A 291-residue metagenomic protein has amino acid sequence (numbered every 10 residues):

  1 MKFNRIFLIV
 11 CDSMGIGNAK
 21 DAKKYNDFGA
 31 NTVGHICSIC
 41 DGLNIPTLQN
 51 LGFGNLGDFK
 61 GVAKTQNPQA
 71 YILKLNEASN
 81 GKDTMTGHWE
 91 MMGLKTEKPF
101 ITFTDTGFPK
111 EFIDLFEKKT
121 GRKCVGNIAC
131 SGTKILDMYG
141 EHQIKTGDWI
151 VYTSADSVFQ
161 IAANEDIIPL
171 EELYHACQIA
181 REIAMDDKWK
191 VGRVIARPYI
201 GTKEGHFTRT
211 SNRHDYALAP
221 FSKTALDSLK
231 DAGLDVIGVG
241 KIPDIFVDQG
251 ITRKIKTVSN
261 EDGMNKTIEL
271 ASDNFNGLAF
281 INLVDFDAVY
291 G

Functional and structural regions predicted by a protein language model:
F3-G17, M91, L229, G277-Y290: Beta-strand elements within well-structured catalytic alpha/beta cores of enzymes that handle phosphate/sulfate esters
S13-G147, Y152-N164, I168, R197 (+1 more regions): Active-site nucleophile/metal-coordination loop of metallo-enzymes that catalyze phosphate/sulfate and related
H35, G87-E90, L115, M138 (+4 more regions): Alpha-helical scaffold segments in soluble metabolic enzymes
C37, L173-C177, N260: Gly/Ser/Thr-rich active-site loops/lids in small-molecule metabolic enzymes that frequently grip phosphoryl groups
C40, L56, T120, Q143 (+3 more regions): Structural signal for hydrophobic packing residues in well-ordered secondary-structure cores of soluble enzyme domains
S131-I135, E171-I179, A217-F221: Active-site glycine-rich loop that binds ribose-phosphate moieties when present
K145-T153, S157-V158, A184, K188-G291: Anion-binding catalytic surfaces of enzymes that hydrolyze or transfer phosphate/sulfate esters
Q160-V191: Charged, low-complexity intrinsically disordered tails and linkers
